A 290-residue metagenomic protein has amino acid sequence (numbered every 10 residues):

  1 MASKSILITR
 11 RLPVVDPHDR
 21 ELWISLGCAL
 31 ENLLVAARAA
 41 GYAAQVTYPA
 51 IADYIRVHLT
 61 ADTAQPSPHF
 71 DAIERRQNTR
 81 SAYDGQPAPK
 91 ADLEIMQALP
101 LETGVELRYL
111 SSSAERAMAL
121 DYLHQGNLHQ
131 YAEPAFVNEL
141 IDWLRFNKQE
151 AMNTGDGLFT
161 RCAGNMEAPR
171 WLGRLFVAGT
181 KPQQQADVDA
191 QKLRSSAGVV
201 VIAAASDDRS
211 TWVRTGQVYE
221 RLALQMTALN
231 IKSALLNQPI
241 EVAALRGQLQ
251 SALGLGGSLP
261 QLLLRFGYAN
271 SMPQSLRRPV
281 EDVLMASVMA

Functional and structural regions predicted by a protein language model:
M1-A290: Acidic, surface-exposed loops and disordered segments
